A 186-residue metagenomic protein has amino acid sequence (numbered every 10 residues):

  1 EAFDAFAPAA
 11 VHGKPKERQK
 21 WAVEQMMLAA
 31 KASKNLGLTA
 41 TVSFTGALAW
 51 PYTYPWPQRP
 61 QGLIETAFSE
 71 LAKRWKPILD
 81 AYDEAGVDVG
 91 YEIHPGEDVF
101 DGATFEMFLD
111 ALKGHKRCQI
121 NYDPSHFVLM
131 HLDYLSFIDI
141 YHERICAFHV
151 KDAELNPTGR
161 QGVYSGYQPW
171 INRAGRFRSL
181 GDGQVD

Functional and structural regions predicted by a protein language model:
D4-Q119: Active-site acidic/histidine proton-transfer and metal-coordination neighborhood in alpha/beta enzyme cores
V11, L180-G181: Short clusters of hydrophobic/aromatic residues that line enzyme substrate/ligand-binding pockets
T66-S179: Acidic/histidine-rich catalytic cores of soluble enzymes
G183-D186: A short, acidic, amphipathic alpha-helical segment used as a generic capping/interface helix at domain edges
